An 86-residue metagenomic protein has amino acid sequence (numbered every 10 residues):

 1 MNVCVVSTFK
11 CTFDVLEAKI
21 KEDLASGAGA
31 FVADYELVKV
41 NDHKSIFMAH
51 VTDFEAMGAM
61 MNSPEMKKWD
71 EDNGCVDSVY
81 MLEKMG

Functional and structural regions predicted by a protein language model:
M1-W69, C75-G86: Short S/T/G/P-rich N-terminal loop/turn motif that feeds into the first structured element of a domain
